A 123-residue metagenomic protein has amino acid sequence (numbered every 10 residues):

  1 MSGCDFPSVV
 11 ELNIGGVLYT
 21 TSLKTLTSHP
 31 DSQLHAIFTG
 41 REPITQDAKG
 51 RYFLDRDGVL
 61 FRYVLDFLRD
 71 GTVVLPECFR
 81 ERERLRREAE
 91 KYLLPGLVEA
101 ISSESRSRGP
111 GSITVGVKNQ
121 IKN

Functional and structural regions predicted by a protein language model:
G3, P7-N13, L18, K24-A100 (+1 more regions): Canonical BTB/POZ domain core
R106-R108: Long, charged, helix-prone linker segments
P110-N123: Acidic, serine/threonine- and proline-rich low-complexity regulatory tracts
